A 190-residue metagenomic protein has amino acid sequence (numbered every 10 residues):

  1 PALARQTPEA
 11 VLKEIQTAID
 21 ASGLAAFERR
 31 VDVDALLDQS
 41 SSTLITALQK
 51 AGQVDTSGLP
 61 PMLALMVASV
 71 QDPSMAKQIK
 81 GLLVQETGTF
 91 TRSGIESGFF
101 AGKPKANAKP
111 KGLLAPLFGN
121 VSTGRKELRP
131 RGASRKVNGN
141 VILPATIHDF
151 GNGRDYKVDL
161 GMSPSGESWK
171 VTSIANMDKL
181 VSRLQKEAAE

Functional and structural regions predicted by a protein language model:
P1, P8, P60-P61, P73 (+6 more regions): Proline-rich intrinsically disordered, low-complexity coils
P1-S57, P61-A68: Short, low-complexity N-terminal intrinsically disordered segments enriched in polar/charged residues
D20, D32-D34, D38, D55 (+5 more regions): Acidic-enriched, low-complexity/disordered segments with a strong bias for Aspartate over Glutamate
R30, A47, S69, L82 (+3 more regions): Residues that form generic nucleotide/phosphate-binding pockets
T56-L63, M75-A76, R92, P110 (+1 more regions): Short amphipathic alpha-helical segments that mediate assembly, nucleic-acid/protein binding, or membrane association
P73-R125: Acidic, glycine-rich loop-and-strand cores that form catalytic or ligand-binding grooves in diverse globular domains
K109-E190: Low-complexity, intrinsically disordered terminal/linker segments enriched in charged and Gly/Pro repeats
